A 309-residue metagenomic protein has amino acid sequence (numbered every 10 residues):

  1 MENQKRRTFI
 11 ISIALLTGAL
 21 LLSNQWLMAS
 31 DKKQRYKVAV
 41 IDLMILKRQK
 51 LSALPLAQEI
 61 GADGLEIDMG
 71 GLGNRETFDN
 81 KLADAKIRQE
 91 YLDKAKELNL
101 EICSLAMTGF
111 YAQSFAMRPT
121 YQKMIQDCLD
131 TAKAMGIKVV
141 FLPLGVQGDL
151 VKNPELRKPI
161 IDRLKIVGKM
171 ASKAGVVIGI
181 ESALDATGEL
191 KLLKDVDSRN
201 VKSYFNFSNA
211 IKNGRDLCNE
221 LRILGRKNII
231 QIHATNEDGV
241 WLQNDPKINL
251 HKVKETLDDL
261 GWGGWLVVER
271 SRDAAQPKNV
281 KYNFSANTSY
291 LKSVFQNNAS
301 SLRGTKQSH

Functional and structural regions predicted by a protein language model:
E2-A14, G18-A39, K47-D63, A186-H309: Histidine-acidic metal/acid-base catalytic patches
I13-N24, L54, K94-E101, Y111-S203 (+2 more regions): Active-site acidic/histidine proton-transfer and metal-coordination neighborhood in alpha/beta enzyme cores
D31-A39, C103-A112: N-terminal small/glycine-rich loop or linker at the start of catalytic domains across soluble metabolic enzymes
M44, M69-G71, T108-Y111, L144-G148 (+4 more regions): Active-site-proximal loop/turn and secondary-structure-junction residues that shape catalytic pockets, frequently
E66, S104-A106, F141, G179 (+2 more regions): Conserved beta-strand positions in the central sheet of alpha/beta enzyme cores
D68-E90, Q147-V151: Glycine-rich, proline-tolerant flexible connector loops at the mouths of alpha/beta enzymes
E76-K81, F115-P119, K152-N153, P277-K278: Metal-dependent catalytic neighborhoods of phosphoester/phosphodiester hydrolases
K81-R88, P119-Q126, N153-L164, D216-L221 (+1 more regions): Charged helix-capping and loop-helix junction motifs
